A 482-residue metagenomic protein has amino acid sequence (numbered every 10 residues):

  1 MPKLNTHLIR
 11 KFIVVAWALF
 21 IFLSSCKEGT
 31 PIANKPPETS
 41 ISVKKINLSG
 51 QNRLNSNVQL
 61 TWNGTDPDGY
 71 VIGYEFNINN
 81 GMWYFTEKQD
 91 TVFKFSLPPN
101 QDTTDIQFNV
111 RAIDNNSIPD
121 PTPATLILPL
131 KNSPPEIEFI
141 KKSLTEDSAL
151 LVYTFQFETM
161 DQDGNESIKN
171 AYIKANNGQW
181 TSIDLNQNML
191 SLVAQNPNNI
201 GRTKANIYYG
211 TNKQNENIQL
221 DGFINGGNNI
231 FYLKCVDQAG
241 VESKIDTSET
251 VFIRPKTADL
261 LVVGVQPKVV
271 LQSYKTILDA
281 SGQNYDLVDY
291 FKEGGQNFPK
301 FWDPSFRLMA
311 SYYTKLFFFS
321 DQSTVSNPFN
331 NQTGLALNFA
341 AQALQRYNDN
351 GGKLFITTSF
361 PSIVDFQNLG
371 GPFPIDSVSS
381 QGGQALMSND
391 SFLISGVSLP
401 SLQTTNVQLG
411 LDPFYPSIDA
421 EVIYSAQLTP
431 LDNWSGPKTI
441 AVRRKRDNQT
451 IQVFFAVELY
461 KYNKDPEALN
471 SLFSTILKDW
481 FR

Functional and structural regions predicted by a protein language model:
P2, A18-L48, E242, R482: Bacterial Sec-dependent N-terminal signal peptides
K27-S42, D120, L126-I137: Proline/serine/threonine-rich low-complexity linkers at boundaries of modular beta-sandwich domains
G29, P437-K438, R444-R482: Extracellular ligand-binding/catalytic regions of CAZymes and related secreted enzymes and adhesion modules
W62, I106-A112, F157, N229-C235: Hydrophobic/tyrosine-rich beta-strand signature of extracellular beta-sandwich/beta-rich modules, prominently
N63-D68, D114, F157-N165, D237: Extracellular acidic, Ser/Thr/Pro-rich low-complexity tracts
A112-P119, C235-E242: Short, solvent-exposed loop/turn segments at the edges of extracellular beta-sandwich modules
V269-N368: Helical hinge/lid and interdomain linker segments adjacent to catalytic or ligand-binding clefts that mediate domain
S323-Q427: A glycine-rich, often tryptophan-bearing local segment used as a flexible ligand/cofactor-contacting loop or short
